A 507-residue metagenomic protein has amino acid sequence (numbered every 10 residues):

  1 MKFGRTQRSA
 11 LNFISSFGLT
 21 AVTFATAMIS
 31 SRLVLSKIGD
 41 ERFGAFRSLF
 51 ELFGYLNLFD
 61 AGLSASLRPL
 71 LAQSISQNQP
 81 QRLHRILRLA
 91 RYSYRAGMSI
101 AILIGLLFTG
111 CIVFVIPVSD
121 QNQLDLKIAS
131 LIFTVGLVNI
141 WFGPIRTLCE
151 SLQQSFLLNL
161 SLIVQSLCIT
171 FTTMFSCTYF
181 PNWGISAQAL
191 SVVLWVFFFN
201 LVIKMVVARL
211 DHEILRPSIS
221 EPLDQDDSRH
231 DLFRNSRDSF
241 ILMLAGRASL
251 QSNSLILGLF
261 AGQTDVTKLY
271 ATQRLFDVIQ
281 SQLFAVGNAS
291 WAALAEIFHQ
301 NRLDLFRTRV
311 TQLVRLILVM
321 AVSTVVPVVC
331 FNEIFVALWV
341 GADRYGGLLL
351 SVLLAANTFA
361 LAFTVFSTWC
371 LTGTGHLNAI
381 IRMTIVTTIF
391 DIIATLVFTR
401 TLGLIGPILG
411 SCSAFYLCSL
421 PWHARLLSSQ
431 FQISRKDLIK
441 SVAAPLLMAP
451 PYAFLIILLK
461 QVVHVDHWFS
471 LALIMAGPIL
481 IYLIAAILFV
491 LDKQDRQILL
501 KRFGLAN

Functional and structural regions predicted by a protein language model:
M1-K2, I433-R435, I456-N507: Membrane-proximal transmembrane or re-entrant/amphipathic helices at the cytosolic face
M1-S9, I185, A189, I203-L250 (+4 more regions): Interhelical loop/hinge segments that connect adjacent transmembrane helices in multipass membrane
Q7-Q73, I102-L106, G110-C111, L131 (+4 more regions): Signature of the first transmembrane helix
L11-S31, Q165, V192-I203, V207-A208 (+5 more regions): Transmembrane helical elements of multi-pass membrane transporters/channels
A61-Q77, S151, I214-R216, T272 (+2 more regions): Helix-loop junctions and terminal segments of transmembrane helices in multi-pass membrane transport/translocation
R91-V118, L131, F171, F175 (+5 more regions): Alpha-helical transmembrane segments of multi-pass membrane transport and lipid-handling proteins
L126, S130, N159-E213, N235 (+5 more regions): Hydrophobic alpha-helical transmembrane segments
L137-V164, Y179-P181, S186, V352-T387 (+1 more regions): Membrane-interface junctions at transmembrane-helix termini in multi-pass inner-membrane proteins
